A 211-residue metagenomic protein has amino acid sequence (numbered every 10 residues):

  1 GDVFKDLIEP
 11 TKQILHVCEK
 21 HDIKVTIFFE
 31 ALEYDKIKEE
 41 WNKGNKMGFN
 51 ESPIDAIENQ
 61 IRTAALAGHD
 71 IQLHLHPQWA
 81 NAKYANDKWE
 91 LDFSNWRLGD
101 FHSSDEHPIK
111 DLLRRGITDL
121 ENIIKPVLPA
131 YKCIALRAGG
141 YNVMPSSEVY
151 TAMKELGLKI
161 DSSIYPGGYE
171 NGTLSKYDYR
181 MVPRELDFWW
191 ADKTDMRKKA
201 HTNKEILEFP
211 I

Functional and structural regions predicted by a protein language model:
G1-D70, K132, R137: Active-site beta->alpha N-cap acidic-glycine motif
I23-T26, N50-I57, L66, K83-D92 (+3 more regions): Accessory recognition modules or surfaces
L32-Y34, I71-N86: Short, solvent-exposed beta-strand-terminating loops
I37-W41, A82-D87, E148: Short, conserved acidic/polar surface loops in the N-terminal third of protein domains
K46-D70, L91-K110, T151-E170, Y177-A191: Acidic, His- and aromatic-enriched active-site or binding-groove loops in soluble protein domains that engage sugars
N81-K125, W190-K193, K198-I211: Alpha-helical scaffold elements lining the catalytic groove of polysaccharide deacetylases
K125-L128, K132-I211: Active-site-adjacent pocket scaffolds in enzyme catalytic domains
